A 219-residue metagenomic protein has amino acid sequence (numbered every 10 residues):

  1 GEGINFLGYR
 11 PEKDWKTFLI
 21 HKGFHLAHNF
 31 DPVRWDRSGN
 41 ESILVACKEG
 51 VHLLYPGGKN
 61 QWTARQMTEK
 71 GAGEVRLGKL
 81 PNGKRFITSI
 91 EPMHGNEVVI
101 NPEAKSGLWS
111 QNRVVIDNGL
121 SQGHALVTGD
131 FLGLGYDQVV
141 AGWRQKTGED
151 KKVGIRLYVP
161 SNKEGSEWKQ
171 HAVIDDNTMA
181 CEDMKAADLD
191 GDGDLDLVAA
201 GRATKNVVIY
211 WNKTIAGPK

Functional and structural regions predicted by a protein language model:
G1-K219: Beta-propeller-forming repeat regions
